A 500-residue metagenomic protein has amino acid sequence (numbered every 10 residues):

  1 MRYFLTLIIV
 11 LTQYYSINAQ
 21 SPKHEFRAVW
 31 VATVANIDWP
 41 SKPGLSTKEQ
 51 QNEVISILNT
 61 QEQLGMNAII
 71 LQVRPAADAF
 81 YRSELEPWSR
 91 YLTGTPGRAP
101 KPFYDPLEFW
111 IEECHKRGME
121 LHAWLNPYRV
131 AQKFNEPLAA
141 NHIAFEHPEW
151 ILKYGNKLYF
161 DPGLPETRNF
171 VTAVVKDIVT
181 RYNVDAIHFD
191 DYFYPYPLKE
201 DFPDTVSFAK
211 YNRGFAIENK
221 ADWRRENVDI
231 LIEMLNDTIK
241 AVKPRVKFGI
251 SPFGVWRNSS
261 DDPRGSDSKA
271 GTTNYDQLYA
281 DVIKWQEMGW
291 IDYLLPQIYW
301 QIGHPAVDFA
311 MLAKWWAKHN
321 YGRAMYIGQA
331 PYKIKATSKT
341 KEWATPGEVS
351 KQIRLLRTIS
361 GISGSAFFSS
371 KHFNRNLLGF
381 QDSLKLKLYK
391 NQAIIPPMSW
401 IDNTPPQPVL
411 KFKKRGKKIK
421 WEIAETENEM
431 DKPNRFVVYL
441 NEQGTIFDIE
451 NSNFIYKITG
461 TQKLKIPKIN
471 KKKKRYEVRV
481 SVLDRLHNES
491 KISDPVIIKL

Functional and structural regions predicted by a protein language model:
H24, A32-N52, A123, Y128-R181 (+1 more regions): Active-site-adjacent "subsite" loops/lids of carbohydrate-active enzymes
N52-D78, R181-Y182, K284, W290: Catalytic domains of carbohydrate-active enzymes, especially glycoside hydrolases
A79-G94, R129-G155, D191-F215, S260-T272: Aromatic- and acidic-residue-enriched segments that line the glycan-binding/catalytic groove of carbohydrate-active
E166, F170-V174, T180-F189, F193-S268 (+2 more regions): Active-site neighborhood of glycoside hydrolase catalytic domains
Y279-P305, Y321-W400: Substrate-binding cleft of secreted/luminal carbohydrate-active enzymes
K417-D431: Conserved aromatic anchor
P467-E489: Beta-strand-rich modules
R485-L500: Extracellular fibronectin type III
